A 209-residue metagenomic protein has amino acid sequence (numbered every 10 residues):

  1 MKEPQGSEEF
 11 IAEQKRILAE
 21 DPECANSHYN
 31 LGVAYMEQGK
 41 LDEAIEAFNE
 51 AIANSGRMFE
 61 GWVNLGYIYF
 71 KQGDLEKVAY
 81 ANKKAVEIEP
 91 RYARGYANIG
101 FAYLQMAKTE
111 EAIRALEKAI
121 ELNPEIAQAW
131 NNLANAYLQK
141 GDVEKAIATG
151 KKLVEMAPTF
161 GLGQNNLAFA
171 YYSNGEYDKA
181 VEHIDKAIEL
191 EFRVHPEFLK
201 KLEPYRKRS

Functional and structural regions predicted by a protein language model:
K2, F169-S173, R193-S209: TPR/TPR-like alpha-solenoid helical repeat scaffolds
K2-R16, Q38-E50, K71-K84, Q105-K118 (+3 more regions): Structural signature of tandem alpha-helical TPR/SEL1-like repeats, specifically the intra-repeat loop/turn
A25-N26, F59-E60, A93-R94, A127-Q128 (+3 more regions): Helix-start (N-cap) detector for alpha-helical repeat units in TPR-like alpha-solenoids, especially tetratricopeptide
E125-E189, R193: Ankyrin-repeat and related helical/solenoid repeat scaffolds used for protein-protein interactions
